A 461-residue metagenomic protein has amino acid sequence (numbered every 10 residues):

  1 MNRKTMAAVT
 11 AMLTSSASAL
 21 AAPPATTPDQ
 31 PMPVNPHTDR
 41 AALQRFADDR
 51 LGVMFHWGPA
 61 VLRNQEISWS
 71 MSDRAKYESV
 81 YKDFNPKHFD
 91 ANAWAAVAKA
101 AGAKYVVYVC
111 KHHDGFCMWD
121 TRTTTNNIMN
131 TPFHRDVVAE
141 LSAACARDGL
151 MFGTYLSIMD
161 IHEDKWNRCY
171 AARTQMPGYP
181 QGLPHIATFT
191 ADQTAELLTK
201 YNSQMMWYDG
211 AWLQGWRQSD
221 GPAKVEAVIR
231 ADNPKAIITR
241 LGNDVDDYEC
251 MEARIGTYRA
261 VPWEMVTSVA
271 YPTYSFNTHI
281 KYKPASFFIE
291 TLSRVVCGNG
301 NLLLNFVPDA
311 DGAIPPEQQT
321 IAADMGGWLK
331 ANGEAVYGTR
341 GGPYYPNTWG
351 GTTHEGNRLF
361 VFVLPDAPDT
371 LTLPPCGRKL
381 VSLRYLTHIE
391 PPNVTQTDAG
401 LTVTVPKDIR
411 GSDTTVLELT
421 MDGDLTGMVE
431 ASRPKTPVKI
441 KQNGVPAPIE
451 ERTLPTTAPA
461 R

Functional and structural regions predicted by a protein language model:
M1-A7: Bacterial N-terminal signal peptides that target proteins for export
V9-A17: Bacterial N-terminal signal peptides
A22-R461: Mature catalytic domains of secreted/periplasmic carbohydrate-active enzymes
